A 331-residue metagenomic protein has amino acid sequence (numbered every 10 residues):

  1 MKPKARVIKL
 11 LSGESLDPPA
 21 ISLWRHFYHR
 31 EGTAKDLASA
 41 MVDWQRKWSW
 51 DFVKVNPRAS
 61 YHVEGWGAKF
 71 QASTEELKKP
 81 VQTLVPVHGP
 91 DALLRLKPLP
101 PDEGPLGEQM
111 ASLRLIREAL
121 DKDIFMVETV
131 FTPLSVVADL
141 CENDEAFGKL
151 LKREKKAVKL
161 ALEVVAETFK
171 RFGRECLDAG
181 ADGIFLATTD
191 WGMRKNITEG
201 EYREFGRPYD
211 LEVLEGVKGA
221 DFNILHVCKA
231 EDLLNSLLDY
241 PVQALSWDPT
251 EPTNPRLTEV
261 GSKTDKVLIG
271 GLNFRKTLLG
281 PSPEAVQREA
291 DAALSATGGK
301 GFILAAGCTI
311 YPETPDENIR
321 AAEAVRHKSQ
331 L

Functional and structural regions predicted by a protein language model:
M1-Y28, A40, P100-L331: Active-site loop segments of alpha/beta catalytic cores
F27-V53: Active-site-flanking structural segment that lines cofactor/substrate pockets
T33-A38, V63-E75: Glycine-rich loop at the start of a catalytic domain that most often binds anionic cofactors/ligands
W48-V63, G67: Membrane helical hairpin/interfacial module
A59-H62, L77, D91, P133: A short acidic, glycine/proline-enriched capping/turn motif at secondary-structure boundaries, especially helix N-cap
K69-A72, V81-V87, A138-F147: Short, flexible, mixed-charge acidic loops at enzyme active sites
E75-L115: A gly/proline- and charged-residue-enriched helix-loop-helix capping module
